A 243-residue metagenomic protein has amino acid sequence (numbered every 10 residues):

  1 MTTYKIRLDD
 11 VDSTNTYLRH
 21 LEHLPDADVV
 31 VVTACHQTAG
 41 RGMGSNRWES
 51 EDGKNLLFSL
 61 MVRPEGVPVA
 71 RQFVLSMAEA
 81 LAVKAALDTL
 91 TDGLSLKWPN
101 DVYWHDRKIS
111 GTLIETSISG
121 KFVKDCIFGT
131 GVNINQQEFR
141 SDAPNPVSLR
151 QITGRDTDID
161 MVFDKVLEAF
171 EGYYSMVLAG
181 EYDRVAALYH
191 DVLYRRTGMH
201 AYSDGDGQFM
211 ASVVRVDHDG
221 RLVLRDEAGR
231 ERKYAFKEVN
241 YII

Functional and structural regions predicted by a protein language model:
M1-T89, D156, E231: N-terminal lobe of the biotin/lipoate ligase/transferase fold
E65-A70, V74-L94, W104-I243: Long, positively charged amphipathic alpha-helical accessory segments at protein N-termini or as interdomain linkers
